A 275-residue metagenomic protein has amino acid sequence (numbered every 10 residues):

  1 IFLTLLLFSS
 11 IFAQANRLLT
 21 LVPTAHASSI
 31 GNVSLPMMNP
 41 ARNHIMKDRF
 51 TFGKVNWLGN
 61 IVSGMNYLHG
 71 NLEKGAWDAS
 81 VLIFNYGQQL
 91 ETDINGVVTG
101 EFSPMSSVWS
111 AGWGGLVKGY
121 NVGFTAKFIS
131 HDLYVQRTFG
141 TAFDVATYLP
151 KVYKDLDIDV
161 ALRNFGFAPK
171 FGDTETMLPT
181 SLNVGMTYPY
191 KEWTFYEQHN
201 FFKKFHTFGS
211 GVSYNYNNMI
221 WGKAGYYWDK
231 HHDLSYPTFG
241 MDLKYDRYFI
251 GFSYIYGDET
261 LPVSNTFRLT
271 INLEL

Functional and structural regions predicted by a protein language model:
I1-T4: Sec-dependent signal peptide recognition, specifically the positively charged N-region followed immediately by
F8-A13: Sec/Tat signal peptide C-region and signal peptidase I cleavage site
Q14-L275: Subset of outer-membrane beta-barrel
